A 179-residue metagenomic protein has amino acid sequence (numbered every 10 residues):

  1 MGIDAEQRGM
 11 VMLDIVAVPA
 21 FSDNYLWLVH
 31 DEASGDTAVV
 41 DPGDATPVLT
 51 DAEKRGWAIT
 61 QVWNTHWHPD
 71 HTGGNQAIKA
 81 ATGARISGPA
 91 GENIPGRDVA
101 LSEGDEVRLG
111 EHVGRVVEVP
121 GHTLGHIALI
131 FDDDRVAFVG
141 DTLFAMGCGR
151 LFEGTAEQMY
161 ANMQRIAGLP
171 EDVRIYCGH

Functional and structural regions predicted by a protein language model:
R8-W57, L129-G140, M146: Conserved beta-strand hairpin/beta-sheet module of binuclear metal-dependent hydrolase folds, prominently
F21-D23, T37, D44-E118, R135: Active-site HxH/HxHxD metal-binding segment of metal-dependent hydrolases
V29, D41, H66, I78 (+6 more regions): Divalent metal-coordination and catalytic microenvironments
P42-G43, P89-A90, E103-G104, G140-D141 (+2 more regions): Fold-independent oxyanion-binding glycine-rich loops and adjacent beta-strand/coil segments at enzyme active sites
T123-G178: Metallo-beta-lactamase
